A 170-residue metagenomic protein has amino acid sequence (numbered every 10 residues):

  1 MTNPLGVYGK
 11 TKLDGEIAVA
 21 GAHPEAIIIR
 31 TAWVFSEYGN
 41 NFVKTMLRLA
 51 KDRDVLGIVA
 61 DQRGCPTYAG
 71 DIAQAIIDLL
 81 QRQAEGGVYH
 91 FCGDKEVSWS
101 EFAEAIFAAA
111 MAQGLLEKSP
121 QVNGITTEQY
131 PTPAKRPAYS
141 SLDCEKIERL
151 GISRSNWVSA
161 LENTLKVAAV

Functional and structural regions predicted by a protein language model:
N3-I27: Active-site Tyr-X1-5-Lys
P4-T11, D61, Y68, L150: The catalytic Tyr-centered alpha-helix of NAD(P)H-dependent dehydrogenases
A18-G64, A69-D71, D78: NAD(P)-dependent short-chain dehydrogenase/reductase
I58-R63, Y89-E96, R149: Glycine-rich Rossmann NAD(P)(H)-binding loop
I72, I76, F91, F102 (+2 more regions): Non-catalytic, hydrophobic alpha-helical segments
I76-L80, I106, L161-A168: Hydrophobic "lid"/C-terminal helical patch of Rossmann-like NAD(P)-dependent dehydrogenase/epimerase domains
R82-P133: Mid/C-terminal beta-alpha module of Rossmann-like enzyme folds, strongest in SDR-family dehydrogenases/epimerases
K135-V170: C-terminal amphipathic/interface module of NAD(P)-dependent oxidoreductases and related NAD-binding regulators
